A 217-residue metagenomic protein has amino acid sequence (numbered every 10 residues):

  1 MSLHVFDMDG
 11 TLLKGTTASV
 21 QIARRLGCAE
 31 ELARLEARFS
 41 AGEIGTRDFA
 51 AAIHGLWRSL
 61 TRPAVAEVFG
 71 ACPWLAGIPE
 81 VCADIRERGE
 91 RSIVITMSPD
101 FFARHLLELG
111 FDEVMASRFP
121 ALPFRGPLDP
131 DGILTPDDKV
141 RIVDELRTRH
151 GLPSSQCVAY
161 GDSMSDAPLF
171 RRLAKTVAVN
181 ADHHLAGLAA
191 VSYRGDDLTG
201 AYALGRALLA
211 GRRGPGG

Functional and structural regions predicted by a protein language model:
M1-R47, A51: Active-site neighborhood of HAD-like aspartate-dependent phosphohydrolases
G10, V20-I22, R38, A50-W57 (+3 more regions): Short, flexible segments with low predicted structural confidence
K14, A41, W57, G70 (+1 more regions): Catalytic cores of large soluble enzymes that bind and process phosphate-bearing ligands
T17, G27, I44, L60 (+3 more regions): Conserved active-site and cofactor/substrate-binding residues in soluble primary-metabolism enzymes
R25, L35-R38, A52, L56 (+4 more regions): Residues that form generic nucleotide/phosphate-binding pockets
E30-E36, R62-V65, S154: Short, surface-exposed acidic
R47-E80, E90: Metal-dependent phosphoesterase signature
G70-G217: C-terminal cap/substrate-recognition subdomain and adjoining C-terminal extension of metal-dependent phosphatase-like
